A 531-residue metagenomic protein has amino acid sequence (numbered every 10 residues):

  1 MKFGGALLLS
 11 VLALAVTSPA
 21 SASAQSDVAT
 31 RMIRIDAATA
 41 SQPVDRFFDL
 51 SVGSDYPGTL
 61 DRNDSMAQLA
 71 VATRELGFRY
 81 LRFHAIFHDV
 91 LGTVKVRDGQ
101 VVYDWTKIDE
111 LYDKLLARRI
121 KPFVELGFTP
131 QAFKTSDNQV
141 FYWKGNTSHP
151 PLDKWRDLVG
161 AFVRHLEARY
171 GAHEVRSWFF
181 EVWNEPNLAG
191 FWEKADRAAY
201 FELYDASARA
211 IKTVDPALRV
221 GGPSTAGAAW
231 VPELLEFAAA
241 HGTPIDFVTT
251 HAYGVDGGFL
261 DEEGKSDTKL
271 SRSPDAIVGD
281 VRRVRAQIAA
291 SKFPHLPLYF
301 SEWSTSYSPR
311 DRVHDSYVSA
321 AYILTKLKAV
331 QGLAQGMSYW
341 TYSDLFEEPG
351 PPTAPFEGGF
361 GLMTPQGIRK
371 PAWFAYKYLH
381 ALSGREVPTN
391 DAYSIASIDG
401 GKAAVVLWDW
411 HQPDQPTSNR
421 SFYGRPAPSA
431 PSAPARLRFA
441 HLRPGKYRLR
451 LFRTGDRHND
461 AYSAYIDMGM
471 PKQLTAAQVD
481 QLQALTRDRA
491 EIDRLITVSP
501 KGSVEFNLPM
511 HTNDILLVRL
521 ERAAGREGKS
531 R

Functional and structural regions predicted by a protein language model:
M1-G5: Positively charged n-region of N-terminal signal peptides that target proteins for export
A6-T17: Bacterial N-terminal signal peptides
A20-F179, K194-G227, H241-T243, A289-H295 (+3 more regions): Non-catalytic accessory regions flanking glycosidase/transglycosidase catalytic cores in CAZymes
G58, F87-T93, Q131, W183-A189 (+3 more regions): Conserved radical SAM core fold
N63, T135, E233, P309-R312 (+1 more regions): A short acidic (Asp/Glu
L81-F83, F179-W183, F247-Y253: Non-cysteine beta-strand/loop elements that form the S-adenosyl-L-methionine
W183-N184, H251, S301, W340 (+1 more regions): Alpha/beta-hydrolase-fold catalytic nucleophile elbow
D196-Q335, A354-P355: Noncatalytic carbohydrate-binding groove/subsite architecture in carbohydrate-active enzymes
